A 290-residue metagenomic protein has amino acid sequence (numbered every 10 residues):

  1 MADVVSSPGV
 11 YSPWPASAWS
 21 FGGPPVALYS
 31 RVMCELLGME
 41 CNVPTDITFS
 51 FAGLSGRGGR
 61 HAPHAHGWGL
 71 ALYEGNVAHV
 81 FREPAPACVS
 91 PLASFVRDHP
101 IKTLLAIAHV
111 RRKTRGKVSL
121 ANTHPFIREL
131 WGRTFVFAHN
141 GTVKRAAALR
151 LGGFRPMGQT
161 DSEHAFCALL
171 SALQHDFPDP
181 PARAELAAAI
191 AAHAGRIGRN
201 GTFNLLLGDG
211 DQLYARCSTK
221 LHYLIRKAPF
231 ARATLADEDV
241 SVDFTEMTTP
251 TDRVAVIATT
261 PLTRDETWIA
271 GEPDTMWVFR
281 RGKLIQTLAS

Functional and structural regions predicted by a protein language model:
M1-V10: Extreme N-terminal basic, low-complexity initiation segments that serve as generic localization/processing leaders
L28-S90, A233, D274-V278, G282-S290: Extreme N-terminus nucleophile/cap motif
C34, F135-R145: Conserved beta-strand-loop-short alpha-helix elements that form and flank the Mn2+/Mg2+-coordinating active site
P84-V96, V110-G132, L149-G152: Short acidic (Asp/Glu) patches
R145-A147, L151-D176: Glycine-rich phosphate-binding loop plus the immediately following alpha-helix
D179-T219: Catalytic core of PPM/PP2C metal-dependent serine/threonine phosphatase domains
R232-T275: A conserved acidic, glycine/proline-rich C-terminal tail/linker
